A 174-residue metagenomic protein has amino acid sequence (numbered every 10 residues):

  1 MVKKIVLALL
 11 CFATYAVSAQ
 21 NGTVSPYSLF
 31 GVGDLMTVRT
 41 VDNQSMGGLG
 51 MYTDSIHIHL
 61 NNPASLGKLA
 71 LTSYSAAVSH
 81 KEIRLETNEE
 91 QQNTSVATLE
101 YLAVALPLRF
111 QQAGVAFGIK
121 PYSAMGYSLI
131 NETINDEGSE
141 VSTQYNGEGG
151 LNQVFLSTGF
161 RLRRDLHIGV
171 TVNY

Functional and structural regions predicted by a protein language model:
K4-T14: Sec-dependent N-terminal signal peptides
Y15-A19: Sec/Tat signal peptide C-region and signal peptidase I cleavage site
Q20-Y174: Subset of outer-membrane beta-barrel
